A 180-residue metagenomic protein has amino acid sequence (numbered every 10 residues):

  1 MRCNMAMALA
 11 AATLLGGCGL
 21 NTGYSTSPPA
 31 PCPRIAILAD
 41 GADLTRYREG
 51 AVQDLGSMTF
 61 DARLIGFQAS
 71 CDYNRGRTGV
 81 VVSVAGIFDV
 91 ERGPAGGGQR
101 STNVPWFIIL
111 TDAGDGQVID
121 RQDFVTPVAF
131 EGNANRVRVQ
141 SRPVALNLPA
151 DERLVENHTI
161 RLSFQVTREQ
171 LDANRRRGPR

Functional and structural regions predicted by a protein language model:
M1-A8: Bacterial N-terminal signal peptides that target proteins for export
L14-G17: C-terminal motif of bacterial Sec signal peptides marking the signal peptidase cleavage site
G19-T22: Bacterial signal peptide processing site
T26-G50: Post-signal peptide N-terminal segment of mature Sec-exported envelope proteins
T26-P29, V118-R180: Helix-rich interaction surfaces within compact, conserved domain-sized segments that mediate assembly or partner
D54-R77: Low-complexity, acidic Ser/Thr/Pro/Gly-rich terminal tails and inter-domain linkers that flank the onset of structured
R75-D120: Mid-length scaffold segments of soluble, non-membrane domains
